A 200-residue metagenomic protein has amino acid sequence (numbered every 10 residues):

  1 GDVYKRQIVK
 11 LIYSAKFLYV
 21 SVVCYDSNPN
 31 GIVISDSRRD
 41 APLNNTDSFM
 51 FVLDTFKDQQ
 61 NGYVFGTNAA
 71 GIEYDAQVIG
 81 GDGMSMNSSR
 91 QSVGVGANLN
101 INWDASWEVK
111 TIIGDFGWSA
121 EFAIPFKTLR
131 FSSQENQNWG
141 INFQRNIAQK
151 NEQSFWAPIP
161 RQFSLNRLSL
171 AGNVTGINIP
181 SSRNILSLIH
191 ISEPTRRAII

Functional and structural regions predicted by a protein language model:
G1-L188, S192, R196: Structural preference for beta-rich elements and adjacent junctions enriched in aromatics
I199-I200: Short hydrophobic transmembrane-like helices used for membrane targeting/insertion
